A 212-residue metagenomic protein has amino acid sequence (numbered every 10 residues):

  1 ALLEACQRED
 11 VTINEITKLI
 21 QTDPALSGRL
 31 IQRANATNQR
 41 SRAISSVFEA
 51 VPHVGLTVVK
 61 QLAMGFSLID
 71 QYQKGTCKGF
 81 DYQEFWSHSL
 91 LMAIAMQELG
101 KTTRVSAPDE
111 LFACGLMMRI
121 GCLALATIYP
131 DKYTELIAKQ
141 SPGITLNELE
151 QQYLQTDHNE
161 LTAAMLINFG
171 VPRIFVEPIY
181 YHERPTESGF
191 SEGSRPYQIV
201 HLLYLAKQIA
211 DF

Functional and structural regions predicted by a protein language model:
A1-I137, S141-D211: Conserved alpha-helical "signature site" that marks functionally important helical segments or helix/loop junctions
